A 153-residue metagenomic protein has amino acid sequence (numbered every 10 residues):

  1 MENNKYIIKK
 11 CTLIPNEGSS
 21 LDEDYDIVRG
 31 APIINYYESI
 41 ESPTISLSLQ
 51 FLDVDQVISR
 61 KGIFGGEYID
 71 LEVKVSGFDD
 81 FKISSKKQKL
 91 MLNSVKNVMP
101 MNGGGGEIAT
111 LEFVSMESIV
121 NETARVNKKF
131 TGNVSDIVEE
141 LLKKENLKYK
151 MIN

Functional and structural regions predicted by a protein language model:
M1-S76, A109-V120: Juxtamembrane "anchor/assembly" segments of surface/extracellular structural proteins
V57-N153: Surface-exposed cap/loop segments at beta↔alpha junctions
